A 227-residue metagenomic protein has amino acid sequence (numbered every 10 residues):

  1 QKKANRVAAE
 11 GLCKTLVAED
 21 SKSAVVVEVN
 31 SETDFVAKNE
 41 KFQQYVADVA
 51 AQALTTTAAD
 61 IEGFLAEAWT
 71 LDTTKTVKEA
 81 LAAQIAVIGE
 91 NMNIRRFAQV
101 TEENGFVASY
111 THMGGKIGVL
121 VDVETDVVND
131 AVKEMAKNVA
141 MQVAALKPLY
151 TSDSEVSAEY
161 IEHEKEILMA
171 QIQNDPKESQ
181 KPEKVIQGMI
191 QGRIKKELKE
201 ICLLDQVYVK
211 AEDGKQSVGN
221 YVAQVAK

Functional and structural regions predicted by a protein language model:
Q1-K227: N-terminal assembly/interaction segments in proteins that build large macromolecular machines
